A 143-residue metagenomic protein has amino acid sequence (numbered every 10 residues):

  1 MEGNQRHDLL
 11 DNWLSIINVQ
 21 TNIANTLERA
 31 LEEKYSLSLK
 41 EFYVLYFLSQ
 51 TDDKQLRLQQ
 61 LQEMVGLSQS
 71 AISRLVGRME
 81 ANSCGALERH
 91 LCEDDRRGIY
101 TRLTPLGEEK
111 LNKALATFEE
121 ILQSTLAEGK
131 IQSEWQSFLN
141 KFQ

Functional and structural regions predicted by a protein language model:
M1-Y35, C84, F142: N-terminal leader segment of winged-helix/HTH proteins
N12, K40-F42, L106: N-terminal positioning helix adjacent to the helix-turn-helix/winged-helix DNA-binding module
S15, Y43-F47, E109: Pre-recognition alpha-helix immediately N-terminal to the DNA-recognition helix within helix-turn-helix or winged-helix
I16, E93-A114: Basic, amphipathic "hinge/linker" alpha-helix immediately C-terminal to the N-terminal HTH DNA-binding motif
T21, Y46-Q50, L115: Short, locally clustered residues in the helix-turn-helix/winged-helix DNA-binding domain
T26-S68: N-terminal helix-turn-helix DNA-binding core of bacterial DNA-binding proteins
Q55-I99: Canonical helix-turn-helix DNA-binding module
E109-Q143: Terminal interaction helix/tail motif
